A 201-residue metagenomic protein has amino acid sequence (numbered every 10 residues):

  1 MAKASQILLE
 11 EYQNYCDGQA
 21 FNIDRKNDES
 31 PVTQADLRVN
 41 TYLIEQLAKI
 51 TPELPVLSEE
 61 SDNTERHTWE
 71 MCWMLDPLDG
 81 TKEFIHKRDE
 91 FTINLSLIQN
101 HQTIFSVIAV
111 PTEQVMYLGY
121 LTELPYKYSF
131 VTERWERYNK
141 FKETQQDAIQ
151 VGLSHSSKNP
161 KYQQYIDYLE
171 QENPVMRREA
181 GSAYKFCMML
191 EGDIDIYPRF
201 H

Functional and structural regions predicted by a protein language model:
M1-L78: N-terminal subdomain of lithium-sensitive/metallo-dependent phosphomonoesterases centered on the IMPase/IPPase/PAP
A4, L8, D36, L47 (+5 more regions): Residue-level signal for inorganic ion chemistry
C16-D24, P125, E172-R178: Short secondary-structure junctions
L37, E60, P77-G80, P111 (+2 more regions): Generic detector of well-ordered alpha-helical packing
H67-Y126: DPxDG-like acidic metal-binding loop motif
T103, W135-R137: Tryptophan-centered short beta-strand motifs
F141-H201: An extended, acidic
